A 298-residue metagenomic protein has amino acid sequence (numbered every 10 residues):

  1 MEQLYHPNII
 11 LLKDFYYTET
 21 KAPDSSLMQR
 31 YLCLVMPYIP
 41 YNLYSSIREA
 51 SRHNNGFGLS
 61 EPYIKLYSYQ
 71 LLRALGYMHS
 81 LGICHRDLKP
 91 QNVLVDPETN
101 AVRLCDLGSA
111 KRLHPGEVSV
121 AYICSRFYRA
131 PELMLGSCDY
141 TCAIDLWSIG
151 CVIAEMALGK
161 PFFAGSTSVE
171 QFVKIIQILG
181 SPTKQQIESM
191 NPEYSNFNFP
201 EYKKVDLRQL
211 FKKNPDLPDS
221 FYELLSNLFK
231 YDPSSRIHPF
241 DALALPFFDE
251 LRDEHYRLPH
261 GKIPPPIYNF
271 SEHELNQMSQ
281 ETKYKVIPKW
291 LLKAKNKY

Functional and structural regions predicted by a protein language model:
Y5-D14: Conserved HxN/HPN-centered segment at the entrance to the catalytic loop of eukaryotic protein kinase-like domains
M28-N42: Conserved short submotifs of the Hanks-type protein kinase catalytic core that shape the nucleotide-binding pocket
Y67-S68: Activation segment signature within eukaryotic-like protein kinase domains
H79-V95: Catalytic-loop of the protein kinase fold
S119-L133: Conserved activation segment of eukaryotic-like protein kinases, specifically the C-terminal portion of the activation
S181-S226: C-terminal lobe substrate-recognition/regulatory segment of protein kinase catalytic domains
D253-Y298: C-terminal intrinsically disordered, low-complexity extensions immediately downstream of enzyme catalytic cores
